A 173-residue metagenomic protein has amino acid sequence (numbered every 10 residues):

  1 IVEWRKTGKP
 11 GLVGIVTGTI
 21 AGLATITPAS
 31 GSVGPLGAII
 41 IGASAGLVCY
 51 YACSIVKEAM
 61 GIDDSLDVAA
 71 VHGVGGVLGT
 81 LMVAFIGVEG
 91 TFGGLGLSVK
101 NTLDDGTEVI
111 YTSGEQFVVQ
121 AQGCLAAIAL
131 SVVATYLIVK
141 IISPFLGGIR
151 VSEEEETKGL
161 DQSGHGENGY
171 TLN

Functional and structural regions predicted by a protein language model:
I1-N173: Glycine- and aromatic-enriched membrane alpha-helices
